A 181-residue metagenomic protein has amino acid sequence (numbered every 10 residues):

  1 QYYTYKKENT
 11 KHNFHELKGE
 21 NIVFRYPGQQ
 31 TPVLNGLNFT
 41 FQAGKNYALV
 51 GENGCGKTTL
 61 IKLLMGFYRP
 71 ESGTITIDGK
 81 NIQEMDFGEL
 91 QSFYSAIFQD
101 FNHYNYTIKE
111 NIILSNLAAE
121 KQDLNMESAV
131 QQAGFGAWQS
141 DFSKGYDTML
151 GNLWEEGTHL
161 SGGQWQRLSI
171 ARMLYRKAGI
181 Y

Functional and structural regions predicted by a protein language model:
Y2-H12: Pre-NBD coupling/linker segments of ABC/ABC-like ATPases
T10-Y181: ABC-type nucleotide-binding domain
